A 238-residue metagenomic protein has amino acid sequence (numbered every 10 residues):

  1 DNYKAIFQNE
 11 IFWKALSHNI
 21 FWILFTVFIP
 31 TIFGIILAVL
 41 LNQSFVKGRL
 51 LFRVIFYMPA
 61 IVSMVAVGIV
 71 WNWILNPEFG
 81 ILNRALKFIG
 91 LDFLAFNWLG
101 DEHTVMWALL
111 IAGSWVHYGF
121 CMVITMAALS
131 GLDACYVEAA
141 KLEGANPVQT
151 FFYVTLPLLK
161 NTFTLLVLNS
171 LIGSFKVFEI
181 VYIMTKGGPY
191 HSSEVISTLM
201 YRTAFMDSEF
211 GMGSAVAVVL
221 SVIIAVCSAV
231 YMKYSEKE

Functional and structural regions predicted by a protein language model:
D1-E238: A structural signal for multi-pass alpha-helical bundles of membrane permease subunits that mediate small-molecule
